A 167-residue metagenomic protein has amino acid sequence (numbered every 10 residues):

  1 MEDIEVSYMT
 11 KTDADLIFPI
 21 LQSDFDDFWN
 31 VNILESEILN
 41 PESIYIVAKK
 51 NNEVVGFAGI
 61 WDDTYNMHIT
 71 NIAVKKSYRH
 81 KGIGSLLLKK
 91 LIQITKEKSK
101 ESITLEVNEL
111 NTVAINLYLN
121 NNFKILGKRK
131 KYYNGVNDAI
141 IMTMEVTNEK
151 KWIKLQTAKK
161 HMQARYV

Functional and structural regions predicted by a protein language model:
E2-V6: Extreme N-terminal starter segment of soluble prokaryotic enzymes
Y8-S77, L88-K90, I94, K98 (+1 more regions): Acetyl-CoA-dependent GNAT
I69, I103-V107: Conserved hydrophobic beta-strand within the GNAT/NAT acetyltransferase core sheet that lines the active-site cleft
K75, R79, N108-L110: Residue-level recognition of the GNAT/N-acetyltransferase active site
H80-I94, T112, N116-N120: Conserved acetyl-CoA-binding loop-helix of GNAT-fold acetyltransferases
K81, K130, I140, E145-K150: Acyl-donor (CoA/ACP) binding surface of acyl/acetyltransferases
K81, K98-E101: Short coil/turn segments at alpha/beta junctions that flank glycine-rich nucleotide-binding fingerprints
E106, L119, K124-I140: Conserved catalytic-core motifs of GNAT/GCN5-like acyltransferases
